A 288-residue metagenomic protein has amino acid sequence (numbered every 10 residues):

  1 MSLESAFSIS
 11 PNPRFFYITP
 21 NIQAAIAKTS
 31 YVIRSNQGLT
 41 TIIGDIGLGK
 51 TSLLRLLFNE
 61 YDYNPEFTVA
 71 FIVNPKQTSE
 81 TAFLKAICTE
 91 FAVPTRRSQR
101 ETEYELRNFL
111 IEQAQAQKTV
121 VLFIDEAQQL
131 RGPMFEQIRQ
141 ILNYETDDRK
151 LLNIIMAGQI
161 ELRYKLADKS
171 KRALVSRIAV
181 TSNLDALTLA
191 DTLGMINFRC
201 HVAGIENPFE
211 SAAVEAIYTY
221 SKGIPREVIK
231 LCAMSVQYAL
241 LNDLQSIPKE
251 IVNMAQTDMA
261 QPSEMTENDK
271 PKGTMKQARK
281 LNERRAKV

Functional and structural regions predicted by a protein language model:
M1-Q37, T257, E264-V288: A short, basic N-terminal segment
S5-I9, T78-R97: Conserved NTP-binding/hydrolysis module of P-loop NTPases
S35-L56: Walker A/P-loop nucleotide-binding motif
F58-E60, L84, L162-R177: Short regulatory helix/loop adjacent to the ATP-binding pocket of P-loop NTPases
E60-T89: AAA+/P-loop NTPase substrate/partner-engagement loops
V73-K76, L166, A179-D191: Conserved AAA+ ATPase "SRH/arginine-finger" region at the nucleotide-binding site
I111, Q115-M156, K169: Conserved Walker B catalytic segment
L151, A190, H201-V288: C-terminal alpha-helical "lid" subdomain
